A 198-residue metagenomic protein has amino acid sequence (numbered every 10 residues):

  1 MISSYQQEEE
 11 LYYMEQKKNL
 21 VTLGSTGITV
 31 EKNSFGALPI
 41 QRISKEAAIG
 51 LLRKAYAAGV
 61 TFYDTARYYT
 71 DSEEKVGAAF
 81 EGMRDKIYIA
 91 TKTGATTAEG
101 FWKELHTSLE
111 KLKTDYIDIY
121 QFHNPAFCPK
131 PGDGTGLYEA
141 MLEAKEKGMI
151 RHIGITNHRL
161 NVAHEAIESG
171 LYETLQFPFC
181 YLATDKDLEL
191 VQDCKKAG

Functional and structural regions predicted by a protein language model:
I2-I87: N-terminal binding-site loop/beta-alpha segment at the start of enzyme catalytic domains that lines or forms
K17, P125-G198: Beta/alpha (TIM)-barrel catalytic core signal, keyed to glycine-rich beta->alpha loops juxtaposed to Asp/Glu that bind
L20, L52, E73, G77 (+4 more regions): Generic structural signal for well-ordered alpha-helices, preferentially at hydrophobic/aromatic core positions
T22, V30-S34, T61-F62, K86-A90 (+4 more regions): Structural preference for beta-strand elements that scaffold enzyme active sites
G24-G27, A57, V76-D85, H106-D115 (+2 more regions): Acidic (Asp/Glu)-rich catalytic clusters
L38-I40, A66-Y68, K92-T96, F122-P125 (+2 more regions): Active-site beta-loop-alpha junctions enriched in small/polar residues
I43-A55, A98-K113, N157-E165: Short, acidic/polar
L109-P129: Active-site groove signature of glycoside hydrolases
